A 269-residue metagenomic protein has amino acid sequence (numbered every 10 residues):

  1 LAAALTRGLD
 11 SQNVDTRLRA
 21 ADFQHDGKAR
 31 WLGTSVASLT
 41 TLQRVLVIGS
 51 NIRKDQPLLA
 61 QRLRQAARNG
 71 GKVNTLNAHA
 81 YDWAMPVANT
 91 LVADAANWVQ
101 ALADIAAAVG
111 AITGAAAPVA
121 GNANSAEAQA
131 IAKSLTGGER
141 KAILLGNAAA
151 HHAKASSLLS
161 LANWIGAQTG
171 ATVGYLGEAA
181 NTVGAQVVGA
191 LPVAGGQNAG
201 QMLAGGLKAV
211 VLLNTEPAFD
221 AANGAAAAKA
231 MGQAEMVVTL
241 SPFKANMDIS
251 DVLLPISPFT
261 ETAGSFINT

Functional and structural regions predicted by a protein language model:
L1-T262: Catalytic alpha/large subunits of respiratory electron-transfer oxidoreductases, centered on bis-MGD molybdoenzymes
E261-T269: Glycine/threonine-rich phosphate-binding loop and adjacent beta-strand/alpha-helix elements that clamp
